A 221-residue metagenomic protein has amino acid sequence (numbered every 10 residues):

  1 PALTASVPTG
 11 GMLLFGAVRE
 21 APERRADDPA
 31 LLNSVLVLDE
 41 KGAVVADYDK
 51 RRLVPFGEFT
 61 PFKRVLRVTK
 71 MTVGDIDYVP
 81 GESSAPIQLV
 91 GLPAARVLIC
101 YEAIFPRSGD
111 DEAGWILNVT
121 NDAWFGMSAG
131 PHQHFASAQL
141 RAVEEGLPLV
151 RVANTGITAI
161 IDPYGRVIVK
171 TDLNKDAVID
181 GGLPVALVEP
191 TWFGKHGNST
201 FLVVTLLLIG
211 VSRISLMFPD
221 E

Functional and structural regions predicted by a protein language model:
P1-E221: Enzyme catalytic cores with a strong preference for nitrogen-chemistry domains
